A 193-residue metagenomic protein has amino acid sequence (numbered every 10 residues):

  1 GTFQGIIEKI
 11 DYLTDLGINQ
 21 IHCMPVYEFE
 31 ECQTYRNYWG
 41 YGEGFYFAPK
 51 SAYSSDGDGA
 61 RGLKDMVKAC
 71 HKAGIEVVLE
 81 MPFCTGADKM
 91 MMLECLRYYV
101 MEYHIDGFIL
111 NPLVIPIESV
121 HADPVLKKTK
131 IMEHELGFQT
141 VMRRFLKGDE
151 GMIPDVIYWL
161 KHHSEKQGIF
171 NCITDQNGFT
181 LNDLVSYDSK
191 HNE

Functional and structural regions predicted by a protein language model:
G1, W39-G42, F47-A48, A52-S55 (+2 more regions): Short N-terminal secondary-structure initiator segments
G1-A52, V156-I157, H163-E193: N-terminal structural segment of carbohydrate-active enzymes
G5-E8, I18-H22, D58-D65, A87 (+4 more regions): Generic recognition of stable, solvent-exposed alpha-helical segments in well-folded globular domains
D11-T14, K64-A73, I117-V125: Surface-exposed amphipathic alpha-helices with a cationic face
G17-N19, H71-I75, E80, H104-F108 (+1 more regions): Short, well-ordered coil/turn segments that N-cap beta-strands
C23-Y35, M81-G86, N111-P116, H134-L136: Short, solvent-exposed turn/loop segments enriched in Gly/Ser/Thr/Pro and often Arg
F29-K72, E76, T85-E102, H191-E193: Aromatic- and acidic-residue-enriched carbohydrate-binding clefts of CAZyme catalytic domains
H104, L113-E193: Conserved alpha/beta catalytic core and glycan-binding cleft of carbohydrate-active enzymes
